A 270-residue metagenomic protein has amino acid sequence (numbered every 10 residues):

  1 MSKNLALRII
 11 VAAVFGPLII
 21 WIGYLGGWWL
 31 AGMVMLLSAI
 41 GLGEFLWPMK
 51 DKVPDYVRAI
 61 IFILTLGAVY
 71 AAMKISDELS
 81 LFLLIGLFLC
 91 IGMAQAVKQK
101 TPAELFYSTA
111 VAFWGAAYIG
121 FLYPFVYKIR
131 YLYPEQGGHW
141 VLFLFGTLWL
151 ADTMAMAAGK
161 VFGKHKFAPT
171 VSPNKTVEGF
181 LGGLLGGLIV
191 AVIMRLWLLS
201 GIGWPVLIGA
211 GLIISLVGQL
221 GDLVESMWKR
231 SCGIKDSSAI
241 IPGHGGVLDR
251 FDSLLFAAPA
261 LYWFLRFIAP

Functional and structural regions predicted by a protein language model:
M1-L212: Membrane-embedded alpha-helical bundles of polytopic integral membrane proteins
S231-S253: Interfacial loop-to-transmembrane junctions
A257-A258: C-terminal-most transmembrane helix of multi-pass membrane proteins
W263-P270: Juxtamembrane boundary at the C-terminal end of a transmembrane helix
